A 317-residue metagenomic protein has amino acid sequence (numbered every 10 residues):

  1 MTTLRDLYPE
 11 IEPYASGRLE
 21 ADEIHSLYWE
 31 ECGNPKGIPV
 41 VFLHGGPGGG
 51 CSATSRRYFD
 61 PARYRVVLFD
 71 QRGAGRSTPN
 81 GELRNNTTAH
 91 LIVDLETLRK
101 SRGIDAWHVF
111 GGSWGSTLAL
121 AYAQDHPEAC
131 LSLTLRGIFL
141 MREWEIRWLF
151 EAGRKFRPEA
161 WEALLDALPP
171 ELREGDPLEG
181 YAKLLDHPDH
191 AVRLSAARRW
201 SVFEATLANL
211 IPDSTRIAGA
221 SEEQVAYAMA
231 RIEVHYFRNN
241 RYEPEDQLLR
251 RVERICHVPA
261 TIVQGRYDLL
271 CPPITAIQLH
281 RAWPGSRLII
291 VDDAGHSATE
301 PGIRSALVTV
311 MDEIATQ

Functional and structural regions predicted by a protein language model:
R5-Y28, E233: N-terminal cap/lid segment of alpha/beta-hydrolase-fold proteins
A21-P79: Conserved HGGG/HGGXW glycine-rich cap/lid loop of the alpha/beta-hydrolase fold
A89-W107: Conserved acidic catalytic loop of the alpha/beta-hydrolase fold
D105-W144: Conserved hydrolase catalytic core segment
E128-G180: A catalytic-pocket lid/entrance helix-loop region that shapes and gates access to the active site across common
I255-C256, I262-Q264: Short beta-strand/loop motif that positions the catalytic acidic residue of the alpha/beta-hydrolase fold
L269-T275: Conserved alpha/beta-hydrolase "acid-adjacent" motif
S286-Q317: Catalytic active-site module of serine/aspartate enzymes centered on a nucleophile-bearing elbow/loop
